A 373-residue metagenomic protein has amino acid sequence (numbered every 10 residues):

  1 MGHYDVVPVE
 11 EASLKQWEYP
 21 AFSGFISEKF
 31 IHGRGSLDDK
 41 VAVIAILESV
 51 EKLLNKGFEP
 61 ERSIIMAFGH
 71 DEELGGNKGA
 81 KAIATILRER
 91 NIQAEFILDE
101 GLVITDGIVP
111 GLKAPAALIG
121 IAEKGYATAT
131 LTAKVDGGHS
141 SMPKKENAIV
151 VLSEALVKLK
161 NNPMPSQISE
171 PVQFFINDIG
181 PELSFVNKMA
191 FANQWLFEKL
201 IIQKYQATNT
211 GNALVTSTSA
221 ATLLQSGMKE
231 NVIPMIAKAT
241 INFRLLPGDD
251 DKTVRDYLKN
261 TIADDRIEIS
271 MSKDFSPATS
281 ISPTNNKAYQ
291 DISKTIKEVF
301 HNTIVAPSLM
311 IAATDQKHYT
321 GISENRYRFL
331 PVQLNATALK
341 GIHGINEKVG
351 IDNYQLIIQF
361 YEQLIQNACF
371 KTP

Functional and structural regions predicted by a protein language model:
M1-R34, N55-P60, I241: Acidic/His- and Gly-rich active-site-bordering loop/insert found across diverse amide/peptide-bond hydrolases
Y4-D5, L159-P163, K259-I267: A common structural junction motif
Y19, E61, I92-Q93, K113-A114 (+3 more regions): Short, solvent-exposed loop/turn segments at the edges of secondary structure
G33, L37-L118: Acidic/histidine-rich catalytic neighborhood of metal-dependent amide-processing enzymes
N77, K81-I86, S141-P165: A short core secondary-structure module
T105-D106, I168-M228, M235, P247 (+2 more regions): An extended, acidic, His-containing surface patch that forms the Zn2+-binding/catalytic region of metallohydrolases
L112-P115, T132-H139: Flexible glycine/proline-enriched surface loops and loop-helix/loop-strand junctions
E146, V254-I262: Short amphipathic alpha-helices in soluble, non-transmembrane regions that often serve as interface/regulatory elements
